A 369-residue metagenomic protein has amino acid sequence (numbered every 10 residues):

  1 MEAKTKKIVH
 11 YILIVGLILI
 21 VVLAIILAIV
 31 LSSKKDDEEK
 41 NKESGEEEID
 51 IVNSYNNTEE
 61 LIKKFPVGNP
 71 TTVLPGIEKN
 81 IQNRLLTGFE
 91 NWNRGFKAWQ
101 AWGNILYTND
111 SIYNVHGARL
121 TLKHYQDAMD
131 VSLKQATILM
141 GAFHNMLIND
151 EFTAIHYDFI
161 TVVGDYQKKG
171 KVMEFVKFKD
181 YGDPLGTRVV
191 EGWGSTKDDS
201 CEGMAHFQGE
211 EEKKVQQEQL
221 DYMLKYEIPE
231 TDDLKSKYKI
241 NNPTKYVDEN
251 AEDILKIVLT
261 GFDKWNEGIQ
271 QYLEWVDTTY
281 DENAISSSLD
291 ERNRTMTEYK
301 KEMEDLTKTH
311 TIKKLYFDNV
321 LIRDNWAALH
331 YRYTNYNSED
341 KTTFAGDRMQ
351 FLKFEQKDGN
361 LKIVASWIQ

Functional and structural regions predicted by a protein language model:
M1-I8, N41, N53: Intrinsically disordered cytoplasmic terminal tails of membrane proteins
I8-V15, V22-E38: Alpha-helical transmembrane segments in eukaryotic/viral proteins
I29, E43-A101, I105, Q208-Q270 (+1 more regions): Short, low-complexity N-terminal intrinsically disordered segments enriched in polar/charged residues
I77, N91, T121, N145-N149 (+2 more regions): Tandem-repeat/low-complexity and Cys-motif detector
L106-T121, S132-Q135, P243-Y246, T279-R294 (+1 more regions): A short gly/proline-enriched turn/hairpin at secondary-structure junctions
L106-Y107, I148-F152, V176-R188, T279 (+3 more regions): Short, solvent-exposed coil/turn segments at beta-strand boundaries
Q126-K169, M173-F175, K300-K341, M349: Surface-exposed, charged secondary-structure patches
K171-D232, A345-Q369: Short beta-strand edge/turn micro-motifs at domain boundaries
